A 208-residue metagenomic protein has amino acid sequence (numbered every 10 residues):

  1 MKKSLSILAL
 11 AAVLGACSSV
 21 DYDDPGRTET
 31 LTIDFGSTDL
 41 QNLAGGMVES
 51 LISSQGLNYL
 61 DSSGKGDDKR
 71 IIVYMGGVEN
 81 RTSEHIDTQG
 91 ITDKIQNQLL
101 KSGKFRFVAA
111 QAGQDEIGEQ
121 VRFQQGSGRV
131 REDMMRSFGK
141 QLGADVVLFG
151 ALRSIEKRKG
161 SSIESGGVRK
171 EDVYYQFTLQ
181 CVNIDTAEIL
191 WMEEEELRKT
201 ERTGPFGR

Functional and structural regions predicted by a protein language model:
M1-C17: Sec-dependent bacterial lipoprotein signal peptides
C17-D68, F138-D145, L152-S161, G166-R208: C-terminal/domain-edge helix-coil "capping" segments
S50-S54, N58-Y59, D68-R129, K140-L142 (+1 more regions): N-terminal segment of the mature soluble domain
V78, A151-L152: Short, well-ordered beta-to-alpha junction loops that form the rim of enzyme active sites and present histidine/acidic
V108, L148-F149: Short beta-strand segments at enzyme active-site cores
E132-D133: Structural motif corresponding to alpha-helix initiation and N-cap regions
